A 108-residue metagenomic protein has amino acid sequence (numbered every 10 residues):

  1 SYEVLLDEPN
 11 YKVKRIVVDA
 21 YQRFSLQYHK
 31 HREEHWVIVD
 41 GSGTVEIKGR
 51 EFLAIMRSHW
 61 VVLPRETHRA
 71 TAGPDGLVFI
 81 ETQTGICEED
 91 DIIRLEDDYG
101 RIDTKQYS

Functional and structural regions predicted by a protein language model:
S1-K14, S25-L26, I92-S108: A short, N-terminal "cap"/entry segment at the start of jelly-roll beta-barrel domains of the cupin/DSBH fold
N10-V13, R23, E33, I55 (+1 more regions): Active-site lining segments that contact anionic ligands and/or coordinate catalytic metals
V13-V17, H35, E51, H59-V61: Conserved hydrophobic/aromatic beta-strand scaffold that supports enzyme active sites
K14-I16, F24-K30, V37, T71-A72: Short histidine-centered beta-strand/loop micro-motifs that create catalytic or ligand/metal-coordination sites
A20, K30-G49: Glycine- and acidic-residue-biased ligand/ion/polar-headgroup-sensing regions
R23, H35, S42-T44, E66-T67 (+1 more regions): Structural motif
I47-T67: Short acidic-glycine-tyrosine-enriched beta hairpin
R69-S108: Double-stranded beta-helix
